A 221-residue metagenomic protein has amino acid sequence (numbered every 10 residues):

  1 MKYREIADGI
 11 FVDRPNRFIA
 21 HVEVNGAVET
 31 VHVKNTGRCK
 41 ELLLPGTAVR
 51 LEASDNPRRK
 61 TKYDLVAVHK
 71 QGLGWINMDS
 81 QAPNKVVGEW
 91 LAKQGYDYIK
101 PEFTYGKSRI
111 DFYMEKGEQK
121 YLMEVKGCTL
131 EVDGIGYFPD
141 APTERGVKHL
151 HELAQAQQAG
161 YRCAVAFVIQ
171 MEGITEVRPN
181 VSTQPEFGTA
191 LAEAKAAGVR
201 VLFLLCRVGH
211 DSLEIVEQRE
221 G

Functional and structural regions predicted by a protein language model:
G9, I110-D140, L153: Conserved catalytic cores of phosphodiester-cleaving nucleases, focusing on short active-site segments
N16-H21: Short aromatic-glycine-enriched beta-strand elements
A27-E41: Beta-strand/loop nucleic-acid-binding surfaces
G37-R50, A154: Short nucleic-acid-contacting surface segments enriched for D/E, G, S/T with interspersed K/R
K40, Q71-P101: Acidic-basic catalytic patches of nuclease active cores, encompassing PD-(D/E)XK and other metal-cofactor nuclease
L44-N56, L205-C206: Flexible glycine-rich surface loops and low-complexity tracts that mediate binding to linear polymers
G134-E144, A154-T183, L205: Nucleic-acid nuclease catalytic cores
Q170-G221: Domain-level recognition of nuclease-like catalytic cores that cleave nucleotide substrates
